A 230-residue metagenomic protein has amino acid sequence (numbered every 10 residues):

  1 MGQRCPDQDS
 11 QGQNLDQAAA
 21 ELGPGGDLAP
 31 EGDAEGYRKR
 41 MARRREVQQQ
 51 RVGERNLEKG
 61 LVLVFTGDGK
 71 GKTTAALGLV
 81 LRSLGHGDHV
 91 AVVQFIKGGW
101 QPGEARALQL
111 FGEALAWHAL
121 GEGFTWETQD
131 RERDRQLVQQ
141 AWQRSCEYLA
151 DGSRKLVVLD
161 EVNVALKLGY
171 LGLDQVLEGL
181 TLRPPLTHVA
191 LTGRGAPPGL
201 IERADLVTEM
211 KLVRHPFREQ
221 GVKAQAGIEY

Functional and structural regions predicted by a protein language model:
M1-D27: Non-catalytic terminal and connector segments of soluble metabolic enzymes
G2, G103, K223-Q225: Residue-level signal for pocket-adjacent positions within structured domains
L28-L61: Extreme N-terminal, non-catalytic leader segments that precede Walker-type/kinase nucleotide-binding cores
L28-Y37, F124-T125, E147-S153, V162-Y230: Replace "adjacent to P-loop NTPase cores in ATP/GTP-dependent enzymes" with "adjacent to NTP-binding cores
R45-Q48, Q139-Q143, V189-T192: Short gly/ser/thr-rich secondary-structure transition/capping motifs
K59-G60, G87-D88, S153-R154, P185-L186: Short coil/turn connectors at secondary-structure junctions
V62-A150: Conserved P-loop
